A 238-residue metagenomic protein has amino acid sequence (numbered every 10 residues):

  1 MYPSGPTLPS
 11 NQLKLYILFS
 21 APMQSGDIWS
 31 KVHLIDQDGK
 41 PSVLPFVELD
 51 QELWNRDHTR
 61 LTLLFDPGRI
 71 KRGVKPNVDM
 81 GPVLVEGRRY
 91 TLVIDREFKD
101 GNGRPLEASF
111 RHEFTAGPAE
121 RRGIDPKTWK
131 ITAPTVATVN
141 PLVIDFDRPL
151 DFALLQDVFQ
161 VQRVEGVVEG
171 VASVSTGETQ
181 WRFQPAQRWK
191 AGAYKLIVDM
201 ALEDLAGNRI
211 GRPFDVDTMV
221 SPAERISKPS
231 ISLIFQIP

Functional and structural regions predicted by a protein language model:
M1-P238: Acidic, low-complexity Ser/Thr/Gly/Pro-rich repeat segments typical of extracellular/periplasmic and surface-exposed
